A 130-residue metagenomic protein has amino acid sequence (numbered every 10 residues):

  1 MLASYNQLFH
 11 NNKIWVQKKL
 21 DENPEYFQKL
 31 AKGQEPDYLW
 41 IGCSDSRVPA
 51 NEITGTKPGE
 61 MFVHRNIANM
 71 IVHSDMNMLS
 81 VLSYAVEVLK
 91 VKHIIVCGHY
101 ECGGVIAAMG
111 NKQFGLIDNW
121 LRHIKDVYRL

Functional and structural regions predicted by a protein language model:
M1-P36, A68-K92, G103-L130: Divalent-metal-activated hydrolytic enzyme cores
K19-E60: N-terminal short beta-loop-beta anion/metal-coordinating cradle
P36, P49, K92, C97-G98: N-terminal hydrophobic or amphipathic segments with adjacent small-residue motifs that include Sec signal peptides
I41, A50, V63, I106 (+1 more regions): Ubiquitous "structural anchor" signal
I41-C43, R65, I95-H99: Short beta-strand segments
R47-V81: Active-site cofactor/substrate anionic-group-binding motifs, chiefly glycine- and Lys/Arg-rich phosphate-binding loops
